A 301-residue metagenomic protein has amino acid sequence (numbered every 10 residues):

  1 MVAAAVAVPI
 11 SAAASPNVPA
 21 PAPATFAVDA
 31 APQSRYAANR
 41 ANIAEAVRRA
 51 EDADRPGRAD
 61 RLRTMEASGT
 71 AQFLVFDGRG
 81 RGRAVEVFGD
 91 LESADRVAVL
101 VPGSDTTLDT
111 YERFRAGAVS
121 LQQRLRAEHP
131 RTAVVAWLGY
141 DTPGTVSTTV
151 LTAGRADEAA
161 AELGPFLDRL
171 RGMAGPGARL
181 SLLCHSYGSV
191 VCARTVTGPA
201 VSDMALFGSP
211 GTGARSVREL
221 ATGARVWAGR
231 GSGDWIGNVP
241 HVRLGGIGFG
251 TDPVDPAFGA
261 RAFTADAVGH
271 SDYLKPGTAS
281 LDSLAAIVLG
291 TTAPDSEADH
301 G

Functional and structural regions predicted by a protein language model:
M1-R113, I287-G301: Flexible, membrane-associating and regulatory peripheral segments of lipid-active enzymes
A3, R179-L182: Hydrophobic/aromatic side chains embedded in well-ordered alpha-helices
A12-A14, L91, G103-T107, E112-V119 (+5 more regions): Lipolytic serine-hydrolase domain surface
P56, A67-S68, G80-G82, G117-L121 (+3 more regions): Short amphipathic alpha-helical surface micro-motifs
E86, V97-L100, A136, S181-L183 (+1 more regions): Soluble periplasmic/extracytoplasmic beta-strand elements of cell-envelope proteins
L183-C192: Gly/Ala-rich beta-loop-alpha elbow adjacent to hydrolase catalytic centers
